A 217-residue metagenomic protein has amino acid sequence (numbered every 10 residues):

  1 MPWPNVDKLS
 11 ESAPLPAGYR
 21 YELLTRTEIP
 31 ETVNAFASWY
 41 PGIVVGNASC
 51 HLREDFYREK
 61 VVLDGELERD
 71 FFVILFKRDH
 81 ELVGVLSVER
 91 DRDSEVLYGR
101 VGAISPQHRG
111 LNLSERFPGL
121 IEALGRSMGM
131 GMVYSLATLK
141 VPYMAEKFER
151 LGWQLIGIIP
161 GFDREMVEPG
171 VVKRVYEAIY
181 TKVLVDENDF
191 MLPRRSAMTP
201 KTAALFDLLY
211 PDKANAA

Functional and structural regions predicted by a protein language model:
M1-P16: Short acidic N-proximal helix/loop "leader" segments that mark the beginning of a domain or an inter-domain linker
G18-N34: A short beta-loop-alpha structural element at the N-terminal edge of CoA-dependent acyl/N-acetyltransferase catalytic
R26, F36-P106: A conserved beta-strand-loop-helix scaffold within acyl/acetyltransferase catalytic domains
E81, S105-R116, M128, V141: Conserved glycine-rich acetyl-CoA-binding loop
G125-T138: Conserved GNAT acetyl-CoA-binding A-motif
L136, E149-V171: Conserved catalytic-core motifs of GNAT/GCN5-like acyltransferases
D163-Y210: C-terminal "cap" of GNAT-fold acetyltransferases
